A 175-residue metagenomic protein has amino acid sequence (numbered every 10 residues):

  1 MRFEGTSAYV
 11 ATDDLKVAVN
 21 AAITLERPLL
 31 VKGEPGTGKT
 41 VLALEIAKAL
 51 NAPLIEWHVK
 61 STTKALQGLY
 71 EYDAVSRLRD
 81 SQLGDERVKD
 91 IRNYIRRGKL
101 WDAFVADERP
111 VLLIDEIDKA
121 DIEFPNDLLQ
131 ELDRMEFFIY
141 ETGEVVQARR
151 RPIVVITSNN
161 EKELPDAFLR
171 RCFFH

Functional and structural regions predicted by a protein language model:
M1-K16: Dynamic helix-loop-helix/coil hinge segments at AAA+ ATPase domain boundaries and subdomain interfaces
A11-D13, N20-E26, E34, A103-D107: Phosphate-binding P-loop
L29-V75: Walker A/P-loop
A52-E56, P165-H175: A short helix-turn-beta junction within AAA+ P-loop NTPase domains corresponding to the substrate/partner-engaging
L69-D107: Short glycine-rich substrate-engagement loop in P-loop NTPases that contacts/grips substrate
Y94-I95, W101-R109, I139-T157: AAA+/SF3 P-loop NTPase mechanochemical coupling elements
R97-L132, E163-L164: Conserved AAA+/SF3 P-loop NTPase catalytic/coupling segment centered on the Walker-B
I117, R134-R150, E161-A167: Conserved Walker
